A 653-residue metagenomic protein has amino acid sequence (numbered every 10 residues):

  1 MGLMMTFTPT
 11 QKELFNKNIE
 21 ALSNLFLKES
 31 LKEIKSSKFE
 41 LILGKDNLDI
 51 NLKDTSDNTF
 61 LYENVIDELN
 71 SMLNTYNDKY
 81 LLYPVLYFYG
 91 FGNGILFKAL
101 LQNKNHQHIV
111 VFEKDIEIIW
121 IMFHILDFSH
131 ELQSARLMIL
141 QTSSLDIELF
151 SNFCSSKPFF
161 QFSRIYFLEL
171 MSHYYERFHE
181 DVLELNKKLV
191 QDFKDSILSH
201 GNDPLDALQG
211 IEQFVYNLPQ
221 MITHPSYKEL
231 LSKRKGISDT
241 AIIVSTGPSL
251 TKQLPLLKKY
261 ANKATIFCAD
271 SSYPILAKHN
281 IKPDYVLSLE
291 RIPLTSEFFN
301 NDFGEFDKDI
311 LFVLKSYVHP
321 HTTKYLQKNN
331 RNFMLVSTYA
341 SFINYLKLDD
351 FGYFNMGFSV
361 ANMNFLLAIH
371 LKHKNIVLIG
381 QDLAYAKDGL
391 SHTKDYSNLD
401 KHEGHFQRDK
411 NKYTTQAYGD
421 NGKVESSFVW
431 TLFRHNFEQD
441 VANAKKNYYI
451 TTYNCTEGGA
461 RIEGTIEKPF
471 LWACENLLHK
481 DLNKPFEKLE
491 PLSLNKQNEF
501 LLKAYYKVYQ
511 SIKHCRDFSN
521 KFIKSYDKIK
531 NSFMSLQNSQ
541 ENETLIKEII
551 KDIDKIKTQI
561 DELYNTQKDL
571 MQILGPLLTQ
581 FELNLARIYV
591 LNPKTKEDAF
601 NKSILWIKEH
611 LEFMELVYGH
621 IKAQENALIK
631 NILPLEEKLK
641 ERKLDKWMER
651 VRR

Functional and structural regions predicted by a protein language model:
G2-A241, P248-T265, P274-K278, Y285 (+4 more regions): N-terminal donor/sugar-recognition subdomains of glycan-related enzymes, prototypically the membrane-proximal stem
H106, P283, H373-I376: Proline-aspartate-enriched helix->loop->beta-strand connector
F112-K114, T142, A269, L289 (+4 more regions): Generic beta-sheet signal
V244, Y260-K263, F267, L289 (+3 more regions): Alpha-helix capping and helix-loop boundary segments enriched in small/acidic/polar residues
S245, L276, L378-G380: Short, conserved catalytic/metal-binding motifs centered on acidic residues
K263-Y273, K278-Y325, S337-Y339, L346-K347 (+2 more regions): Catalytic or ion-translocation cores adjacent to nucleophile or general acid/base/metal-coordination motifs in diverse
P320-I379, L383: Active-site/ligand-binding-proximal alpha/beta "capping" segment
N355, N364-A442, Y448-Y449, C455-W472: Catalytic cores of enzyme domains
